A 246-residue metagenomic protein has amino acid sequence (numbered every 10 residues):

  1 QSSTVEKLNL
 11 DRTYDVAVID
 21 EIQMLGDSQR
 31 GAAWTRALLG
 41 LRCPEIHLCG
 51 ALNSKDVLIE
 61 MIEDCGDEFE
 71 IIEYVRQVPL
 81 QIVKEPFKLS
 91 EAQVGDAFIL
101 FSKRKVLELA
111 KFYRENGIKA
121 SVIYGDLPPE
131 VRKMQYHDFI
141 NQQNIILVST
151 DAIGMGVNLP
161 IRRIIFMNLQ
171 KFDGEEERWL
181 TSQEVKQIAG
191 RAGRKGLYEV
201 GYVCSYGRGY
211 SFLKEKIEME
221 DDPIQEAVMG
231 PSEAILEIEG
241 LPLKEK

Functional and structural regions predicted by a protein language model:
Q1-L8, R76-P79, F101-R104, S121-M134 (+1 more regions): Conserved helicase motor
T4, D20-I22, N168: Walker B catalytic acidic pair
L10-T13, I22-T35, L109, V157-P160: Conserved ATPase-coupling elements of RecA-like P-loop NTPase cores
V16, Q23-P79: Post-DEXD/H (motif II) to motif III coupling segment of the RecA-like Helicase ATP-binding lobe
V16, S28-T35, L52-K55, I59 (+4 more regions): Amphipathic alpha-helical transducer elements in NTP-driven molecular machines
E45-K55, N141-Q143, L159-D221: Conserved segment of the helicase C-terminal RecA-like domain
H47-C49, S54-K55, S90-N116, A120-Y124 (+1 more regions): Conserved strand-helix element at the start of the C-terminal RecA-like helicase core
E218-K246: Long, largely alpha-helical accessory region at the distal end of helicase-like NTP-driven motors
